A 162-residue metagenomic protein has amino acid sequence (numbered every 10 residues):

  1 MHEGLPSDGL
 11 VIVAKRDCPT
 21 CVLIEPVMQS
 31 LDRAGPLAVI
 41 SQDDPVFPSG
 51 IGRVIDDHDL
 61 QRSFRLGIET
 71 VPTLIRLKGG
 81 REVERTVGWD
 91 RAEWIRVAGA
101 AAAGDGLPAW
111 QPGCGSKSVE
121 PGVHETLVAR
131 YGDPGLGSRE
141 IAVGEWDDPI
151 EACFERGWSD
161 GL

Functional and structural regions predicted by a protein language model:
M1-G9, D17-I40, P48-I51, F64-V71 (+2 more regions): Non-globular targeting/processing and membrane-anchoring segments
G52-Q61: Acidic, Ser/Thr-rich peripheral helices and adjacent loops at domain boundaries
